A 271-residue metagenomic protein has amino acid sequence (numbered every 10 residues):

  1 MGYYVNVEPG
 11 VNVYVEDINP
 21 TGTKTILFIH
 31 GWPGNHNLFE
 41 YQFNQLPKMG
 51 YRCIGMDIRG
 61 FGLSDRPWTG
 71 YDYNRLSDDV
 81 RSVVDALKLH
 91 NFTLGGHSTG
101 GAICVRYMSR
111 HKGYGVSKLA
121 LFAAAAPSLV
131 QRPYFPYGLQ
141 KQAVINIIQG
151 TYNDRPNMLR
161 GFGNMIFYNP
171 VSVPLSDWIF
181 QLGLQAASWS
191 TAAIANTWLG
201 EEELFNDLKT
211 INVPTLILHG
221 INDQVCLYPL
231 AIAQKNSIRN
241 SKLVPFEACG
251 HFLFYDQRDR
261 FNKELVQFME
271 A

Functional and structural regions predicted by a protein language model:
M1-L27, K48-Y51, H90, L121 (+1 more regions): Alpha/beta-hydrolase fold catalytic core
V11-T69: Conserved HGGG/HGGXW glycine-rich cap/lid loop of the alpha/beta-hydrolase fold
R75-F92: Conserved acidic catalytic loop of the alpha/beta-hydrolase fold
V105-R110, Y114-G150: Flexible "cap/lid" loop of the alpha/beta hydrolase fold
V130, Y134-L139, Q149-K209: Conserved alpha/beta-hydrolase catalytic His-Asp/Glu region
I211, I217-H219: Short beta-strand/loop motif that positions the catalytic acidic residue of the alpha/beta-hydrolase fold
N222-C226: Acidic catalytic loop of the alpha/beta-hydrolase fold
S241-A271: Catalytic active-site module of serine/aspartate enzymes centered on a nucleophile-bearing elbow/loop
